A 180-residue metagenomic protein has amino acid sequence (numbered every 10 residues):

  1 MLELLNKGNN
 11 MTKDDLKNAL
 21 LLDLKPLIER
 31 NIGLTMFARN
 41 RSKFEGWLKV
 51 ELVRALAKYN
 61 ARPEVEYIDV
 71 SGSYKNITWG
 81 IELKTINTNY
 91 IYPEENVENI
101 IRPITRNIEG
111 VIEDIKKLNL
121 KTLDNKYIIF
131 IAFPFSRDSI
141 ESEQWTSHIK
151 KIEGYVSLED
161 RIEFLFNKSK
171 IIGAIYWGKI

Functional and structural regions predicted by a protein language model:
M1-E51, A55: Interdomain/boundary linker segments immediately adjacent to catalytic/signaling cores
L4-G8, T12, Y59, P63 (+2 more regions): N-terminal intrinsically disordered, cationic/polar leader segments that include organellar targeting peptides
L27, N87-N89, R137: Feature marks short, surface-exposed loop/turn motifs that line or immediately flank catalytic pockets and channel
A38-R41, K49-K75: A short acidic/basic microdomain associated with nuclease active sites
K43, W47, E51, V65 (+3 more regions): Short, well-structured alpha-helical interface segments that form or flank functional binding sites
V70-G72, I77-I101, L118: Conserved catalytic cores of phosphodiester-cleaving nucleases, focusing on short active-site segments
V97-F130, D138-E141: Short, charged, amphipathic alpha-helix that recurs within catalytic cores of restriction-modification and other
Y127-I180: Glycine-rich, aromatic-bearing surface loops/beta-hairpins
